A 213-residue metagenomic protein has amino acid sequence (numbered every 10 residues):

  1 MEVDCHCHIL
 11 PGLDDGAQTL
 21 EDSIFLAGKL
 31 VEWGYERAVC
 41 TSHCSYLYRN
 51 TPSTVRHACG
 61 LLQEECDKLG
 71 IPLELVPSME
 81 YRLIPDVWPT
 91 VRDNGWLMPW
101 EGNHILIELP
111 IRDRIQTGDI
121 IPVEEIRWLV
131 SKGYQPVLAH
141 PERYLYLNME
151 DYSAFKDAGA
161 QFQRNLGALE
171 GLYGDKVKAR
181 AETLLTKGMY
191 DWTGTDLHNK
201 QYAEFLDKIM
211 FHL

Functional and structural regions predicted by a protein language model:
M1-L73: An N-terminally biased module of ancient metal coordination in phosphate/nucleic-acid-related enzymes
H6-L10, H140, H198: Histidine-centered divalent metal-coordination motifs
D22-L26, A58-E65, E125, D151 (+2 more regions): A general structural detector for well-ordered alpha-helical segments in enzyme core domains, enriched
V31, V130, L185-T186: Non-catalytic positions within long, well-ordered alpha-helices that form the structural scaffold/packing of enzyme
N50-F162: Extended substrate/RNA-proximal surfaces in nucleic-acid metabolism proteins
Q161-G171: His/Asp/Glu-enriched short active-site or ligand-binding loop at hydrolase and phosphoryl-transfer sites
Y190-F205: Short acidic/histidine-rich active-site segments
E204-L213: C-terminal helical cap(s) of enzyme catalytic domains, especially alpha/beta-barrels
